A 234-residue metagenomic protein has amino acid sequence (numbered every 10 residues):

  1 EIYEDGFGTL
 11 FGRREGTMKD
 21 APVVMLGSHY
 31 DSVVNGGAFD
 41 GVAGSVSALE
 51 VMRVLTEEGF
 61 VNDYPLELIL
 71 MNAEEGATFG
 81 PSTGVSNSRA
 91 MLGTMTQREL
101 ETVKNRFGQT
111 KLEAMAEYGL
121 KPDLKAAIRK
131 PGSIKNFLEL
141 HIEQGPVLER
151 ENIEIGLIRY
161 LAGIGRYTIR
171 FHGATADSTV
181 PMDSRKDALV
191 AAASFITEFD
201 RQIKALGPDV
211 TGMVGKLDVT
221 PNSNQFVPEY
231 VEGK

Functional and structural regions predicted by a protein language model:
E1-G37, L55: Acidic/His- and Gly-rich active-site-bordering loop/insert found across diverse amide/peptide-bond hydrolases
E1-I2, N62, P122: Residue-level detector of short coil/turn "hinge" positions at structural boundaries
M18-K19, V61-N62, P131-S133: Extracellular/periplasmic catalytic domains that process cell-envelope and extracellular macromolecules
L26-H29, N35-E75, G165-F171, V180-Q202: Alpha-helical metal-binding/catalytic segments enriched in His/Glu/Asp
D31, D40, E139, E143: Acidic active-site catalytic centers that drive phospho-/nucleotidyl reactions and related ester hydrolyses
E74-G76, G80-K234: Midchain, well-structured core segments that form catalytic/ion-binding scaffolds
